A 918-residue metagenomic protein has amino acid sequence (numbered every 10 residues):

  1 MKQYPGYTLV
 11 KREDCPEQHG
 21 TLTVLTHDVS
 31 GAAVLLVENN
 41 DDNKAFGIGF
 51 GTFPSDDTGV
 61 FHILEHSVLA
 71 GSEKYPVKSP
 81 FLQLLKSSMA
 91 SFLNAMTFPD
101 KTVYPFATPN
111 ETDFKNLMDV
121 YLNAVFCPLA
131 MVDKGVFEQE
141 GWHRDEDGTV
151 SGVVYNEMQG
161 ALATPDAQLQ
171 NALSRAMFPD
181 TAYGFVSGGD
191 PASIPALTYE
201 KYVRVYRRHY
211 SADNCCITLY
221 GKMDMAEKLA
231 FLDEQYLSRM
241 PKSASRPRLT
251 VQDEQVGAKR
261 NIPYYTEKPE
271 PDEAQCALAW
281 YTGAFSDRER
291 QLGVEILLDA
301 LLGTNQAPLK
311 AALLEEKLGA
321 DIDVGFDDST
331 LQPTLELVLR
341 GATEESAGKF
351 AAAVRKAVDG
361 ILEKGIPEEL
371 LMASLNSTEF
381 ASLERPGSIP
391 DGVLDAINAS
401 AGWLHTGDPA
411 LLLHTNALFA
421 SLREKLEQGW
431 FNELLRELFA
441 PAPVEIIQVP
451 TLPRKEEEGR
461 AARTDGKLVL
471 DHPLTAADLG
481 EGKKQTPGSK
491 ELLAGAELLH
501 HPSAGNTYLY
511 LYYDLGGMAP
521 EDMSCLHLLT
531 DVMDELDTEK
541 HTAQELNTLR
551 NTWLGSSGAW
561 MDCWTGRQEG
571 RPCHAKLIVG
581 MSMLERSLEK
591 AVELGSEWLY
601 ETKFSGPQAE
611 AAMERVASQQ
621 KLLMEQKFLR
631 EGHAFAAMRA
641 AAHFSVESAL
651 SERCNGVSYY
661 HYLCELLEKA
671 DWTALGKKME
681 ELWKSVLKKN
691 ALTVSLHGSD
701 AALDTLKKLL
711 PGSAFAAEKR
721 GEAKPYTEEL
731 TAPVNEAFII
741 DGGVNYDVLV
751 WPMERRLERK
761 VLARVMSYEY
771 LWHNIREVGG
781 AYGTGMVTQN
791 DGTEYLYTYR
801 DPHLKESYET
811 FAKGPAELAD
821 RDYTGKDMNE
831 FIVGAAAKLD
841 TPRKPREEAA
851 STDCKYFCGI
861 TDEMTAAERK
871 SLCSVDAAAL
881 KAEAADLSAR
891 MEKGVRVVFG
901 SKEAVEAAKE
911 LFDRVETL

Functional and structural regions predicted by a protein language model:
M1-A45: Non-catalytic terminal extensions that flank enzyme cores
V37-N40, G47-G49, Y155, Q159 (+9 more regions): His/Glu-based metal-binding/catalytic segments typifying zinc-dependent metallopeptidases
N43-F53, S79-C127, K134-E140, A167-A192 (+10 more regions): M16 family metallopeptidases and their MPP-like homologs
T58-A70, M523, H527-D531: Active-site recognition of the HExxH zinc-binding catalytic motif
F92, V203-R207, Y264-T266, L309 (+10 more regions): Generic recognition of flexible, low-complexity loop/linker segments
R144, T149-A212, T218-G221, M225-D233 (+2 more regions): Hydrophobic, small-residue-rich alpha-helical packing segments that form membrane-like cores
V203-Q235, S651-G656, L675-L709, E892: Non-catalytic, conformational "gating/processing" segments within enzyme and secreted inhibitor domains
S874-L918: In a subset of proteins, long, contiguous C-terminal domains/tails are tracked
